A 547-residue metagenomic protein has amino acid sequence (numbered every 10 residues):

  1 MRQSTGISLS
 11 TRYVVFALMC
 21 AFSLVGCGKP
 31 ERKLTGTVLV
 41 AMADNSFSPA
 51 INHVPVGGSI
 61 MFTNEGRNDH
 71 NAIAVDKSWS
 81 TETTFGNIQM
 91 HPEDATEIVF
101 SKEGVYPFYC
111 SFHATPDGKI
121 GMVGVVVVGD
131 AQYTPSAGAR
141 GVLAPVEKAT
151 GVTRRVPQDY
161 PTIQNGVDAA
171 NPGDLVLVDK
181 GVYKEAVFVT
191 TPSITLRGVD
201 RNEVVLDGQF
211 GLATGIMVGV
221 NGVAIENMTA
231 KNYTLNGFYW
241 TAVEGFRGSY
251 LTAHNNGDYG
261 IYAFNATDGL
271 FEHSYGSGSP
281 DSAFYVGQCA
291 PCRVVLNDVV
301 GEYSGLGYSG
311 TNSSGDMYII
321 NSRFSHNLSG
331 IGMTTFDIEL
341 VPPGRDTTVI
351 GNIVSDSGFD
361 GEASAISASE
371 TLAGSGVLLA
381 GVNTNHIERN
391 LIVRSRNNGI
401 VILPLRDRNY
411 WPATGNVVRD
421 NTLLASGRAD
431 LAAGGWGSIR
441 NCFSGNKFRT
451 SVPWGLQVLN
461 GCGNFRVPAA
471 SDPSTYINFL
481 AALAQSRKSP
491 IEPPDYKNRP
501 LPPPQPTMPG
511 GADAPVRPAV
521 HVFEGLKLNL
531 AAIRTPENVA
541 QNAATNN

Functional and structural regions predicted by a protein language model:
L34-D44, D130-N165: Right-handed parallel beta-helix/beta-solenoid
F47, V54, P145-K184, F188: Acidic Gly/Asp/Thr-rich repetitive segments characteristic of extracellular carbohydrate-active and adhesion proteins
P49-I73, A95-K102, Y106-F108, R197-V199 (+2 more regions): Beta-strand cores of secreted/periplasmic/IMS beta-sandwich domains, seen most often in copper-related folds
H70-D76, S80, R155-P161, L175 (+3 more regions): Right-handed parallel beta-helix/beta-spiral solenoid domain characteristic of secreted/periplasmic
G86-N87, L424-N547: Acidic, glycine- and Ser/Thr-rich low-complexity intrinsically disordered tracts in extracellular/secreted proteins
Q89-L143: Extracellular/periplasmic metallocenter environments
Y183-V189, R201, D207-V218, T234-W240 (+10 more regions): Short glycine/acidic-rich loop motifs that flank beta-strands on beta-rich extracellular proteins
V199-E203, N221-N232, E244-D258, T267-S282 (+6 more regions): Right-handed parallel beta-helix
